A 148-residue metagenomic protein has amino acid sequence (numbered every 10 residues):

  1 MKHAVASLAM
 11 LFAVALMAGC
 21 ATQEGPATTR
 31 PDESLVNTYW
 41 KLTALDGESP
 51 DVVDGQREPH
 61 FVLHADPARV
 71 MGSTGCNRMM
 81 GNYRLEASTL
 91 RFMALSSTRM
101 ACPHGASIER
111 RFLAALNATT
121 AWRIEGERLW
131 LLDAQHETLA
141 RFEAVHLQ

Functional and structural regions predicted by a protein language model:
K2-A9, A18-Q148: Lipid interaction determinants
